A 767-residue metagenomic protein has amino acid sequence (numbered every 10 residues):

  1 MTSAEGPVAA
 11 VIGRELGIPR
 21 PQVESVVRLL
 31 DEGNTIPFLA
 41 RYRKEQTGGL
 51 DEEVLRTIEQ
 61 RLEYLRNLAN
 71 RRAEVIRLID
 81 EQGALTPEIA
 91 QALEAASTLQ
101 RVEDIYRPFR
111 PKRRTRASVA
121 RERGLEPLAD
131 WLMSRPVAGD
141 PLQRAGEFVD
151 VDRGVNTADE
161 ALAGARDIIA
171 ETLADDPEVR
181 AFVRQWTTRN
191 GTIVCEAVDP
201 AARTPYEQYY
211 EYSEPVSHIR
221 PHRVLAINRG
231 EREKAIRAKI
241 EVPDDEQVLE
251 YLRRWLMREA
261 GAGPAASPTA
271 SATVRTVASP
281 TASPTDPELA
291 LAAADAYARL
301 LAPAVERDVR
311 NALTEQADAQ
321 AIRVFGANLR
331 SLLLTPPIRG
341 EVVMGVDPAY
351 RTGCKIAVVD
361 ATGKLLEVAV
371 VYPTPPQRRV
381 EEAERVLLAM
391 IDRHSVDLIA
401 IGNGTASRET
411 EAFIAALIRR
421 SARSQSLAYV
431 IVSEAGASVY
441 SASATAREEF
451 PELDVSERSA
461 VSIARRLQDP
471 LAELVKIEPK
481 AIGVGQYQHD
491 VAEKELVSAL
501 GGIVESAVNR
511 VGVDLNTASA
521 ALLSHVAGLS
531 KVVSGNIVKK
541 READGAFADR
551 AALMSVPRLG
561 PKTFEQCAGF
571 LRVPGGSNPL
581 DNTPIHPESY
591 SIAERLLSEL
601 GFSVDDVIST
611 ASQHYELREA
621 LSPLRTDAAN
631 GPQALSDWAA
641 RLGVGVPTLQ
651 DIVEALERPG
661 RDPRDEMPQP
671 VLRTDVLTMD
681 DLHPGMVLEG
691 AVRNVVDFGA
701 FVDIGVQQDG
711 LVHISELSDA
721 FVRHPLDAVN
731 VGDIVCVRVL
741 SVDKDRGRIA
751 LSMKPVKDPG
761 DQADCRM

Functional and structural regions predicted by a protein language model:
M1-E24, D31: Generic start-of-chain signal for non-secretory N-termini
A4-V8, R66-A84, A92-E94, V439 (+6 more regions): Long, highly charged, low-complexity intrinsically disordered interaction regions that mediate electrostatic DNA/RNA
P19-R20, E32-G33, L99-Q100, L125 (+19 more regions): Short flexible coil/turn linkers enriched for glycine and charged/polar residues that connect secondary-structure
F38, D51-T57, Y64-G345, Y350-E452 (+1 more regions): Duplex nucleic acid-engaging cores and interfaces of nucleic-acid transaction enzymes
Y42-K44, M133, P243, P348 (+11 more regions): Short, ordered loop/turn segments at secondary-structure junctions
L78, E103-Y106, G230-E246, R253-L256 (+4 more regions): Structured, non-catalytic alpha/beta "coupling" segments that mediate domain-domain communication and provide generic
Q185-T192, V346-Y350, G404-A406, I431-V439 (+5 more regions): A glycine-rich phosphate-binding loop feature that marks nucleotide/adenosyl-phosphate handling sites
G576-S577, D581-M767: Single-stranded RNA-binding regions, centering on S1/OB-family and related RNA-binding modules
